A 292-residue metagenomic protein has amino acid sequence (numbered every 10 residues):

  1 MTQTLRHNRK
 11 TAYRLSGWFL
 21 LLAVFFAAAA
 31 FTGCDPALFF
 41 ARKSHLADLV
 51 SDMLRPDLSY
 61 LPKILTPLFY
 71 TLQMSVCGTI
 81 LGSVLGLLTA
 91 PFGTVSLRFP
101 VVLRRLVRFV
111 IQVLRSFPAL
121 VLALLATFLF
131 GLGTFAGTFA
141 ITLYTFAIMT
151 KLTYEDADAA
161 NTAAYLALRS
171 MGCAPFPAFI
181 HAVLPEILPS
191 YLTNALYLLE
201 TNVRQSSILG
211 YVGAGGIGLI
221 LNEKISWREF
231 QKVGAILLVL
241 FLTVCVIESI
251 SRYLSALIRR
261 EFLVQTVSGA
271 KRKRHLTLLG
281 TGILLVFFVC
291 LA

Functional and structural regions predicted by a protein language model:
M1-I80, S251-A292: N-terminal, non-cleaved signal-anchor transmembrane helix
F39, S96-L103, S116-L122, V203: Transmembrane alpha-helices and adjacent helix-loop boundaries
L65-Q73, V107-L114, E200, N222: Alpha-helical membrane-interface segments at transmembrane helix boundaries
C77-I111: Transmembrane-helix boundary motif in ABC transporter permease subunits
P91, L124-F128, G137, N194 (+2 more regions): Transmembrane alpha-helix boundary and packing residues in multipass membrane permease domains and related
I111-T145: Generic hydrophobic transmembrane alpha-helix motif, especially the helices
L132-L198, Q205, S249-R252: Membrane-cytosol interface at the C-terminal ends of specific transmembrane alpha-helices in multi-pass membrane
I217-L254: Hydrophobic alpha-helical transmembrane segments of polytopic membrane proteins
